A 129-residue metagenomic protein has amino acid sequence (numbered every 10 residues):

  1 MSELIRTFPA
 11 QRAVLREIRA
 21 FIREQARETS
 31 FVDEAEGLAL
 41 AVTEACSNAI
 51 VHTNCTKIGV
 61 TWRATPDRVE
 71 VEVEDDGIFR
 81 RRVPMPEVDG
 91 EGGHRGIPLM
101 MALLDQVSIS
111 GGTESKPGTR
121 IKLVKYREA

Functional and structural regions predicted by a protein language model:
M1-R12, R16, A102-A129: Flexible, glycine-/charge-rich segments associated with ATP-binding catalytic modules
R16-T43: Conserved short strand/loop->alpha-helix "switch" segment adjacent to the catalytic nucleotide/phosphoryl-transfer site
A49-T53: Short helix-loop "hinge" at the ATP-lid/N-box region of the Bergerat-fold HATPase_c
T56-R63: A conserved short beta-strand within the histidine kinase catalytic ATPase domain
E70-H94: Glycine-rich/acidic phosphate-handling loop/turn and adjacent ATP-lid/helix of nucleotide-binding kinase/ATPase domains
M85-G111: ATP phosphate-binding glycine-rich loop and adjacent ATP-lid/helix-beta elements within ATP-binding kinase/ATPase
